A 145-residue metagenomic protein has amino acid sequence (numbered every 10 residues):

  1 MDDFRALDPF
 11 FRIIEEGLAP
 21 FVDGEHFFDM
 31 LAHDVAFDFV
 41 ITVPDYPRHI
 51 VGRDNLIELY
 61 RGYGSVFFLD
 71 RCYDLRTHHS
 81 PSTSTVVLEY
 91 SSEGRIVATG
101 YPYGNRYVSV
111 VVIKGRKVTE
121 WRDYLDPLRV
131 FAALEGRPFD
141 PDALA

Functional and structural regions predicted by a protein language model:
M1-D2, G64-A145: A beta-strand edge to alpha-helix "cap/lid" segment located at domain peripheries
M1-H33, F139-A145: Short, low-complexity N-terminal intrinsically disordered segments enriched in polar/charged residues
F4, E25-S84: A solvent-exposed, acidic/Ser-Thr-rich amphipathic alpha-helical stretch
L7, F11, Y60-R61, L134: A generic alpha-helix structural signal
I13-I14, I41, I50, I57 (+2 more regions): Weak global preference for isoleucine
G17, Y46, E120: Short, flexible active-site loop motifs that bind/organize anionic cofactors or intermediates
A19, V43-P44, A98-G100: Short, solvent-exposed loop/turn segments that connect beta-strands within catalytic domains and beta-strand-rich
